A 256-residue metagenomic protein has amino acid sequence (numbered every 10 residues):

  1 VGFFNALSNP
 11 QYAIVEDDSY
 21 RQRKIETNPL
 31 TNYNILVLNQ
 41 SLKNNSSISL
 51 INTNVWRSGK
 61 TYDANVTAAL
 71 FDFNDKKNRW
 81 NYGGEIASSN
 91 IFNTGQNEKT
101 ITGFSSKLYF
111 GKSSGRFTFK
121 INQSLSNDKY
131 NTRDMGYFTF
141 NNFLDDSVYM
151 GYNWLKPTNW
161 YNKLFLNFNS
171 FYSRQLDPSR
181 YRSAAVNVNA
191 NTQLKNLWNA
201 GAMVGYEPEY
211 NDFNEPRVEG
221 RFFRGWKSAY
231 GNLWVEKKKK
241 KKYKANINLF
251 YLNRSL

Functional and structural regions predicted by a protein language model:
V1-F3, L38, A68-F71, I121 (+2 more regions): Conserved structural-core and active-site-/substrate-pathway-adjacent residues in large, well-folded domains of enzymes
V1-V66: A conserved hydrophobic secondary-structure block that centers on an alpha-helix together with its immediately flanking
Y62-A64, K77-L256: Exposed, low-structure sequence patches enriched in small/polar residues
